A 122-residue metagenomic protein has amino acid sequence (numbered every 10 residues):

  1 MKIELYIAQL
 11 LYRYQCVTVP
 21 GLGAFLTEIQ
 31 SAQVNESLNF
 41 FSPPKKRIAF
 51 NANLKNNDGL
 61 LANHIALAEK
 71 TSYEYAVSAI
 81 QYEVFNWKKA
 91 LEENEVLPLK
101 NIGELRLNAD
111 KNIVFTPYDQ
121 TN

Functional and structural regions predicted by a protein language model:
M1-N122: Cytosolic/nucleoplasmic/matrix-facing N-terminal domains/tails of membrane-anchored or organelle-targeted proteins
